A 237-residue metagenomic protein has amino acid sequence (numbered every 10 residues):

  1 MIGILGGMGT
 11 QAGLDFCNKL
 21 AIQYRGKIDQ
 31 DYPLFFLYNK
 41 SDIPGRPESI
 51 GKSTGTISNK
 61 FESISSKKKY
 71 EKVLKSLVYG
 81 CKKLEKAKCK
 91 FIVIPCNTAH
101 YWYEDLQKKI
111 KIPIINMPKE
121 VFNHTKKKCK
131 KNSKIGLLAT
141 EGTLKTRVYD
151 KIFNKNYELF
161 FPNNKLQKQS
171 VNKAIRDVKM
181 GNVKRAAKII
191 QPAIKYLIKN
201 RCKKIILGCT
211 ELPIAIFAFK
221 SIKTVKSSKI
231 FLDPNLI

Functional and structural regions predicted by a protein language model:
M1-I237: Non-catalytic structural scaffold of enzyme domains
